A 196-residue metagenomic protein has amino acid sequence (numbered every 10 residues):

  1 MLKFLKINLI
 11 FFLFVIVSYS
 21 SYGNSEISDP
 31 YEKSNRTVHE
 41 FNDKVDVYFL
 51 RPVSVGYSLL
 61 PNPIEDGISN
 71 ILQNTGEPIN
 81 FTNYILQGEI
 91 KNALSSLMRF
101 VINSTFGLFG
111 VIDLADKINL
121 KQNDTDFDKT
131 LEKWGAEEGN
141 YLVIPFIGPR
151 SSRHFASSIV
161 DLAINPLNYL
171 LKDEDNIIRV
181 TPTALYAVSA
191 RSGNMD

Functional and structural regions predicted by a protein language model:
M1-L9: Bacterial N-terminal signal peptides that target proteins for export
N8-S18: Bacterial N-terminal signal peptides
S20-L50, S54: Immediate N-terminus of the mature polypeptide
N24-E26, E32, K129, G135-D196: A structured, mid-to-C-terminal "fold-capping" secondary-structure block
I27-P30, L60, N123: Residue-level signature of the cytosolic catalytic core of signaling kinases
Y48-D66, D128: Membrane interface segments of multi-pass transport proteins and intramembrane proteases
S69-I71: Beta-rich strand-turn-strand
N74-E77, F81-S152: Mid-length scaffold segments of soluble, non-membrane domains
